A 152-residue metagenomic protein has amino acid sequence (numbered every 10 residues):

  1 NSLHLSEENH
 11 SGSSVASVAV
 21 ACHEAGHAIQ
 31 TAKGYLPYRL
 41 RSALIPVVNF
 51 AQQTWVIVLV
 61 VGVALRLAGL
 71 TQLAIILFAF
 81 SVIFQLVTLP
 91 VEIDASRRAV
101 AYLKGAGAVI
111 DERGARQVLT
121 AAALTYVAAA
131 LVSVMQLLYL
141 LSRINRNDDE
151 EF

Functional and structural regions predicted by a protein language model:
N1-V48, I83-M135, Y139-F152: Polar-ligand-bearing catalytic/cofactor-coordination segments of membrane-embedded or membrane-tethered inner-membrane
Q30-P37, V58-G69: Membrane-helix exit/interface motif
F50, I75-F84: Small-residue-enriched core segments of transmembrane alpha-helices in multipass membrane transport and channel
F50-Q53, R66, A121: Membrane-interface junctions
F50-V60, V132: Core segments of transmembrane alpha-helices that mediate helix-helix packing or line hydrophobic substrate/ligand
L67-L77: Hydrophobic alpha-helical transmembrane segments
